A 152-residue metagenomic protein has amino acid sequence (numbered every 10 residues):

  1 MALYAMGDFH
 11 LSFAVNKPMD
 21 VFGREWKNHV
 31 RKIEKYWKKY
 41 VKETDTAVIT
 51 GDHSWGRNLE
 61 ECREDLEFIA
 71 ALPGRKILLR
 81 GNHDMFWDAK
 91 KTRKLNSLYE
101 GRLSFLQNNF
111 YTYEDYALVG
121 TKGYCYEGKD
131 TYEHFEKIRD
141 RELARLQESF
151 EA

Functional and structural regions predicted by a protein language model:
M1-G7: N-terminal, positively charged/glycine-rich alpha-helical extensions of SAM-dependent methyltransferases
A2, V15-Y113: Core catalytic region of metal-dependent phosphoesterases/phosphodiesterases, especially metallo-beta-lactamase-like
G7-N16: Short polar catalytic/cofactor-binding loops
F9, H83, T121: Active-site-proximal beta-strand/loop segments in catalytic clefts of secreted hydrolases
S12, M85, E127: Flexible, glycine-rich phosphate/dinucleotide-binding loops and adjacent beta-alpha linkers at cofactor/substrate
R24-K27, E34, E114-A152: Binuclear metal-dependent hydrolase catalytic cores centered on His/Asp/Glu-rich metal-binding motifs
